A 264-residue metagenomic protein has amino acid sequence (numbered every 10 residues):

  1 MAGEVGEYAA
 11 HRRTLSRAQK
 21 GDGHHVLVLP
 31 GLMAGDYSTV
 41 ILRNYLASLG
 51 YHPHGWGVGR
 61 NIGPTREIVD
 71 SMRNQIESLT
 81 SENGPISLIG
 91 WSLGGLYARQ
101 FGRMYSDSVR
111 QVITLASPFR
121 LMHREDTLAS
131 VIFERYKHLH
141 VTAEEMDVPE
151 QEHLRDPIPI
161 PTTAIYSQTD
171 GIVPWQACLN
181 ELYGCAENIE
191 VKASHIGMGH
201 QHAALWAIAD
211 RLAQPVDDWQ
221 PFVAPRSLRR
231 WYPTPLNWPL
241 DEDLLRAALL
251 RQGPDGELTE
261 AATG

Functional and structural regions predicted by a protein language model:
M1-L27, G35, T39-N44, L49 (+1 more regions): Flexible, membrane-associating and regulatory peripheral segments of lipid-active enzymes
G3-A9, S16-Q19, G23, V28-P30 (+9 more regions): Residue-level signal for well-ordered alpha-helical segments
H24-P30, G35-Y37, I41, Y45-R60 (+2 more regions): Serine-dependent carboxylesterase/thioesterase catalytic core of lipase-like alpha/beta-hydrolase/SGNH enzymes
R103-M104, V109-G264: Helical cap/lid subdomain of alpha/beta-hydrolase-fold lipid enzymes that gates access to the catalytic pocket
